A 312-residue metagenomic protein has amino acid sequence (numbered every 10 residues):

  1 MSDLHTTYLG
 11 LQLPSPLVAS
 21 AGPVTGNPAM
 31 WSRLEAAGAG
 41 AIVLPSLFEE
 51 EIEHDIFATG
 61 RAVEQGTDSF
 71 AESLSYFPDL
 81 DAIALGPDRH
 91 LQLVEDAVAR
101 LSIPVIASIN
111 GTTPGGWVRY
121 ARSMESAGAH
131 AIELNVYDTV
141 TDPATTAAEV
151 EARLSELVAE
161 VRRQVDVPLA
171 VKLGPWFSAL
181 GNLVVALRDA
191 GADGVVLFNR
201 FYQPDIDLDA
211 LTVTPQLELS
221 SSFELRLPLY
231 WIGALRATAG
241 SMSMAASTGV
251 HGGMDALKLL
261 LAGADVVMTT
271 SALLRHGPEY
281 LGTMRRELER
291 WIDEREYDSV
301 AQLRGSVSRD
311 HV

Functional and structural regions predicted by a protein language model:
M1-V18, H90-V98: N-terminal amphipathic alpha-helix/helix-capping segment at the start of soluble metabolic enzymes
L11-S20, Y76-L80, P168-A170: Short, basic, glycine/proline-bearing loop/turn elements
P14, T25-M30: Short N-terminal binding/cap micro-motifs at the start of the first secondary-structure element
P28-E49, E53-D68, L85-I106, N110-S247 (+1 more regions): Alpha/beta enzyme core
E50-E53, H276, H311: A short beta-to-alpha transition loop/helix N-cap that caps and shapes the active-site region
E64-Y76, L225, G233, T283-V312: Extended, intrinsically disordered, low-complexity segments
E72-D81, E218: Short glycine/proline- and acidic residue-enriched helix-loop micro-motifs that form flexible lids or anion-recognition
A256-L257, A262-D298, Q302: Shared catalytic-loop signature of beta/alpha-barrel
